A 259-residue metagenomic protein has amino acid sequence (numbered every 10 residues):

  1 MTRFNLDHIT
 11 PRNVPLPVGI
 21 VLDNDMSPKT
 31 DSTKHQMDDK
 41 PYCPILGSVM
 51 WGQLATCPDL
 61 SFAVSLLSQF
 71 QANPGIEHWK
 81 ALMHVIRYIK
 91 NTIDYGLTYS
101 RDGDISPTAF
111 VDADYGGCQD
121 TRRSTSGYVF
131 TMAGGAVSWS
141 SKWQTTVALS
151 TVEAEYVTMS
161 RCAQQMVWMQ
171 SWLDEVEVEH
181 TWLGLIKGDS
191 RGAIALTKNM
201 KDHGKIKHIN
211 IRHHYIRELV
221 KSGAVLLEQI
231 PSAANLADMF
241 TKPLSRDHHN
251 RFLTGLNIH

Functional and structural regions predicted by a protein language model:
M1-H259: Long, low-complexity, charge-biased intrinsically disordered regions
